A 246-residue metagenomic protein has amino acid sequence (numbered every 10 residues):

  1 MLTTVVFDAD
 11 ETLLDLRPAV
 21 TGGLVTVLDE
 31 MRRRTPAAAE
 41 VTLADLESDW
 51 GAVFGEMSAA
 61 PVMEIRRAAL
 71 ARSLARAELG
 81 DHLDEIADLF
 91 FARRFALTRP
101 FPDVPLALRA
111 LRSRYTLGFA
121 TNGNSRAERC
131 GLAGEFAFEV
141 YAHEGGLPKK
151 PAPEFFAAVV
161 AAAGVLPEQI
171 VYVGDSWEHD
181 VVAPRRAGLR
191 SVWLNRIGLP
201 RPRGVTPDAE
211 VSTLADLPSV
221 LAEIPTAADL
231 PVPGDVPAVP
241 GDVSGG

Functional and structural regions predicted by a protein language model:
M1-P102, R109: N-terminal helical cap/lid subdomain that shapes the substrate entry/recognition surface in HAD-like hydrolases
M1-V5, R17-P18, D81, P105-R109 (+1 more regions): Asp-based, Mg2+/Mn2+-dependent phosphohydrolase catalytic module
